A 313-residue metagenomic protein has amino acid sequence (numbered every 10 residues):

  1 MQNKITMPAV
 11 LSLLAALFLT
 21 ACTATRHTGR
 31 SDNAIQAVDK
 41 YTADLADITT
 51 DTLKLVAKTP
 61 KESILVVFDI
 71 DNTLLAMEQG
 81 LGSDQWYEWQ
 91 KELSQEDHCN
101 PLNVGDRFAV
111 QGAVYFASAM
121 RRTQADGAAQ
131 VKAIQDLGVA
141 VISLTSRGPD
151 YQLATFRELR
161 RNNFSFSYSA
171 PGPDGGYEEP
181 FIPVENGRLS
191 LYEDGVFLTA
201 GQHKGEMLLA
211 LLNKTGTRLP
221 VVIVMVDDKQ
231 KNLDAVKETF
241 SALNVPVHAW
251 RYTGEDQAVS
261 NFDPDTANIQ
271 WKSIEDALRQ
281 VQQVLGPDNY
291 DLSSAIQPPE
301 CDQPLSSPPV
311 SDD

Functional and structural regions predicted by a protein language model:
Q2-L11: Bacterial N-terminal signal peptides that target proteins for export
P8, T23-A24: Non-catalytic N-terminal targeting/anchoring module and adjacent flexible stem/linker that precedes the structured
A15-A16, S294: Residue-level signal for mature regions of secreted extracellular proteins and peptides
L19-A21: C-terminal motif of bacterial Sec signal peptides marking the signal peptidase cleavage site
T25-I35, L137-V139, G148-D313: C-terminal cap/substrate-recognition subdomain and adjoining C-terminal extension of metal-dependent phosphatase-like
H27-V184, Y192, L198, D265 (+2 more regions): Alpha-helical substrate-recognition element adjacent to the catalytic core
